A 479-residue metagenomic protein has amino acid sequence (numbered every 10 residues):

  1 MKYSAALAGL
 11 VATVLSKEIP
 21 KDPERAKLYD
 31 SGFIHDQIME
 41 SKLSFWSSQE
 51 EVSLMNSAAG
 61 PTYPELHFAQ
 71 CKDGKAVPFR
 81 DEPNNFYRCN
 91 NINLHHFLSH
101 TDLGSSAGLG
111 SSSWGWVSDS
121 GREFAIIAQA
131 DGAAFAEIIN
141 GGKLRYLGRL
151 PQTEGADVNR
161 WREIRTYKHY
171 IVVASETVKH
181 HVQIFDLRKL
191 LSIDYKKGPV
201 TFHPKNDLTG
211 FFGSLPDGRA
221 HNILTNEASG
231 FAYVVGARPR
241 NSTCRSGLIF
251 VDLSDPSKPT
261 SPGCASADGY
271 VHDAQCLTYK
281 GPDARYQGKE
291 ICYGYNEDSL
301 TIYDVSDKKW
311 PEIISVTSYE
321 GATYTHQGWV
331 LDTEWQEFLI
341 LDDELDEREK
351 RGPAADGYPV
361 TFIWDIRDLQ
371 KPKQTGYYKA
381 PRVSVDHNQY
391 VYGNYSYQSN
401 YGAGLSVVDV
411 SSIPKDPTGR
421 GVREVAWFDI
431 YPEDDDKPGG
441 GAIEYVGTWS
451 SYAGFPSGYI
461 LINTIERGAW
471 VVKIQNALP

Functional and structural regions predicted by a protein language model:
M1-E18: Fungal secretory targeting signals
L15-P479: Feature marking well-ordered beta-strand scaffolds used for ligand recognition
